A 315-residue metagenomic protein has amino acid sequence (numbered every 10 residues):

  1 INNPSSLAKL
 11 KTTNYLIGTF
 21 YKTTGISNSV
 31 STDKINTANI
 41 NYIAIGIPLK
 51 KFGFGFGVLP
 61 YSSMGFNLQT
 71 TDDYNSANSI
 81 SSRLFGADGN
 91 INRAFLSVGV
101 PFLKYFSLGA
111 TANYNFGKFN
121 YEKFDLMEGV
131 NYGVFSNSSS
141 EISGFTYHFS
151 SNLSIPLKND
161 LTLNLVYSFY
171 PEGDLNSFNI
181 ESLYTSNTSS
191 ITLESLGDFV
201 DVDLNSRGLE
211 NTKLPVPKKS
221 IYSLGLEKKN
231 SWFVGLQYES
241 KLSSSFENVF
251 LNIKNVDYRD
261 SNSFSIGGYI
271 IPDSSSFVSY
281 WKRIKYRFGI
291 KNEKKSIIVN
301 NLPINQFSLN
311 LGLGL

Functional and structural regions predicted by a protein language model:
I1-L315: Subset of outer-membrane beta-barrel
